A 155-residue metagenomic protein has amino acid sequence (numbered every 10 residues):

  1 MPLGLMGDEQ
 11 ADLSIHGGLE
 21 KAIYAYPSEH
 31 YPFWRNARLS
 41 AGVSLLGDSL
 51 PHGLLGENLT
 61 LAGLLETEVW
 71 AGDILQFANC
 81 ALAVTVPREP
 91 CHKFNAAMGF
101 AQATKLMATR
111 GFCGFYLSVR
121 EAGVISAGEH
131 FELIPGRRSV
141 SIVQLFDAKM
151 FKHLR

Functional and structural regions predicted by a protein language model:
M1-K93, Q102, P135-R155: Electropositive, beta-rich accessory/interaction domains or terminal extensions that provide binding surfaces
G7, L117, S126: Short, flexible micro-motifs
L54-L64, M107-S118: Short, structured beta-strand/loop micro-motifs enriched in basic residues and often containing a Trp
G72, A122, S126-E129: Loop/turn positions that initiate beta-strands
A97-T109: Short beta-strand-turn/beta-hairpin segments enriched in glycine/proline and small hydrophobics that form edge-strand
F112-C113, E129-F131: A structural signal for small-residue-enriched, beta-sheet-centric alpha/beta enzyme cores and oligomeric scaffold folds
